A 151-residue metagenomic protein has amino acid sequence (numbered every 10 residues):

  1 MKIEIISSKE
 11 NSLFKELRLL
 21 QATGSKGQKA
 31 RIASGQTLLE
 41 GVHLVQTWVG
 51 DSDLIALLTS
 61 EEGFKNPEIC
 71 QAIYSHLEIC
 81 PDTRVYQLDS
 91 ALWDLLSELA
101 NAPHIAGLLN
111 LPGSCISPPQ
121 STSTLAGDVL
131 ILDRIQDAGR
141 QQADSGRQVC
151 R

Functional and structural regions predicted by a protein language model:
M1-E68: Boundary-proximal intrinsically disordered activation/regulatory segments immediately upstream of a helical core
E4, G113-R151: RNA substrate-binding interface of SAM-dependent RNA methyltransferases
E4, R84-D89: General small-molecule cofactor/ligand-binding pocket signal
A33-G35, H76-R84: A short helix-to-beta-strand connector/capping loop
K65, S90-L96: A short acidic, often aromatic-flanked loop/helix-cap motif at beta-alpha or helix-coil junctions that lines enzyme
N66-I79: Short, aromatic/basic amphipathic alpha-helical patches
L99: Short phosphate-coordinating micro-motif centered on Lys-Gly-acidic
I105-N110: C-terminal edge-of-domain segments
